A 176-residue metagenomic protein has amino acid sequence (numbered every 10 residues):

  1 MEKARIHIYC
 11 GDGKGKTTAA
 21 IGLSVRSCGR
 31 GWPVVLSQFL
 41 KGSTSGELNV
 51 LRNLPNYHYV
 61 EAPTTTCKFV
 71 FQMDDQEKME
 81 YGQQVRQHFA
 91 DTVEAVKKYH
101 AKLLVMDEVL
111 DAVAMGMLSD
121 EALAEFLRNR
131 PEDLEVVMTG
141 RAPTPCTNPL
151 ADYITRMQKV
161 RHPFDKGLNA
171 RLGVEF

Functional and structural regions predicted by a protein language model:
M1-R5, E132: Catalytic phosphate/metal-binding cores of nucleic-acid and nucleotide-processing enzymes, i.e., regions that mediate
A4-E94: Conserved P-loop
R26, V50, F126, C146-T147: Hydrophobic/aromatic ligand-binding patch that stacks against planar heteroaromatic rings of cofactors or nucleotides
V34, V136, I154: Hydrophobic anchor at the start of a short beta-strand that flanks the dinucleotide cofactor-binding loop
L40-S43, T65-C67, L110-D111, A142-P145 (+1 more regions): Conserved nucleotide-binding/hydrolysis micro-motifs of P-loop NTPases
Q72-E132: Phosphate-binding/switch loop-helix module in NTP-utilizing enzymes
R128-T144: Sensor-1/coupling segment of RecA-like P-loop NTPase cores
R141-F176: Phosphate-binding/switch region of NTP-binding enzymes
